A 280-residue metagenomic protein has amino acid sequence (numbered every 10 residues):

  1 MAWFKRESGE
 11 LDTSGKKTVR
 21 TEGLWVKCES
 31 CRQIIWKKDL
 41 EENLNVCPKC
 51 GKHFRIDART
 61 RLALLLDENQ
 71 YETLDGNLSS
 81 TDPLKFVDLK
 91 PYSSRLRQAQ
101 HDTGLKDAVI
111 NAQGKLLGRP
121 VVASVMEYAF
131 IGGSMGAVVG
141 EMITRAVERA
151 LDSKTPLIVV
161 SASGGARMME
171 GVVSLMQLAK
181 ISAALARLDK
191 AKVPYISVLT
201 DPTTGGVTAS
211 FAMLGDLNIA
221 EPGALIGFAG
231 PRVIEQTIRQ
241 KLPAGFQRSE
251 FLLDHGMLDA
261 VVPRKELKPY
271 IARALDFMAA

Functional and structural regions predicted by a protein language model:
S8-T18, V26-K27, F54-N111: An N-cap/entry alpha-helix motif that binds or orients negatively charged groups
W25, L44: Residues immediately within or flanking Cys/His clusters that coordinate Zn2+ in small zinc-binding modules
C28-C31, C47-C50: Short cysteine-rich clusters marking metal-coordination/redox-active sites
I34-I35, H53-F54: Cys/His-rich microdomains that often coordinate metals
N45-K49, R55-I56: Short, small/acidic-rich helices and loops at N termini and domain boundaries of DNA replication/processing enzymes
I110-D189, I196: Cleft-lining beta-strand/loop regions that shape enzyme active-site pockets
S161-A279: Conserved catalytic cores of soluble enzyme domains, especially glycine-rich substrate-binding beta-alpha loops
